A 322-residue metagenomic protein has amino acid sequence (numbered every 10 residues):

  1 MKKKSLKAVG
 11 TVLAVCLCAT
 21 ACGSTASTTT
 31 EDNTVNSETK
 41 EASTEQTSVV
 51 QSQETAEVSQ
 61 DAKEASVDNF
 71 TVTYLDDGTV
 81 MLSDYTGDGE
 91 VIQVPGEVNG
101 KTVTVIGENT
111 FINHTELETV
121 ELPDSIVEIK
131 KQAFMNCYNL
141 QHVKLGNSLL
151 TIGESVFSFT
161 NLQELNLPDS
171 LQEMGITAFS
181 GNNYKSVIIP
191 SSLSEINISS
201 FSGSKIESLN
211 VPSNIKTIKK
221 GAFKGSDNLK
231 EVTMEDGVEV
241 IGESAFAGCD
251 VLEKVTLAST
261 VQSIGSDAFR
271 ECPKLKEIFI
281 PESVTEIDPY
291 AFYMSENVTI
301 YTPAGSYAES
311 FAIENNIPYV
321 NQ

Functional and structural regions predicted by a protein language model:
M1-G10: Bacterial N-terminal signal peptides that target proteins for export
K7, N69-G78, D88-T104, T115-E128 (+9 more regions): Structural signature of tandem-repeat unit edges
L13-C16: Processing junctions and N-termini across compartments
C18-A21: C-terminal motif of bacterial Sec signal peptides marking the signal peptidase cleavage site
G23-A26: Bacterial signal peptide processing site
D32-T39: N-terminal propeptides/low-complexity segments immediately following signal peptides in secreted or periplasmic proteins
K40-Y74: N-terminal low-complexity, Pro/Thr/Ser-rich intrinsically disordered segments that act as propeptides or flexible
G107-T110, K130-A133, G153-V156, G175-A178 (+5 more regions): Consensus positions within tandem repeat domains that build extended binding/scaffold surfaces
